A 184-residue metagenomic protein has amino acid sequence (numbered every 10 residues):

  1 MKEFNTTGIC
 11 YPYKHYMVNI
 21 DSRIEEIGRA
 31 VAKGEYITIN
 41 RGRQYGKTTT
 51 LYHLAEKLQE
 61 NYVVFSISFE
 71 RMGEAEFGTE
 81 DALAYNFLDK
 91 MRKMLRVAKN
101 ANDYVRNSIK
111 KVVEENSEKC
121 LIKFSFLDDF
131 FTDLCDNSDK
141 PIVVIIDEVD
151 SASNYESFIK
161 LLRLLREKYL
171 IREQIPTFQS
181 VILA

Functional and structural regions predicted by a protein language model:
M1-E35: A short, basic N-terminal segment
Y13-M17, N40, R163: Short, N-terminal intrinsically disordered low-complexity segments that are rich in Pro/Gly and polar/charged residues
I20-I24, L127, L161: Amphipathic coiled-coil/heptad-repeat helices and related helical stalk/stem segments that mediate oligomerization
I27, T50-L54, L164-L165: Structural preference for long, well-ordered alpha-helical segments in enzyme cores
G28, F131-C135, R166: Generic structural signal for well-ordered alpha-helical scaffold segments
K33-Y45, T49-I159, Q179-S180: P-loop NTPase nucleotide-binding core
L164-F178: Substrate-engagement module of ASCE P-loop NTPases
L183-A184: Conserved D-loop beta-strand region of ABC ATPase nucleotide-binding domains
